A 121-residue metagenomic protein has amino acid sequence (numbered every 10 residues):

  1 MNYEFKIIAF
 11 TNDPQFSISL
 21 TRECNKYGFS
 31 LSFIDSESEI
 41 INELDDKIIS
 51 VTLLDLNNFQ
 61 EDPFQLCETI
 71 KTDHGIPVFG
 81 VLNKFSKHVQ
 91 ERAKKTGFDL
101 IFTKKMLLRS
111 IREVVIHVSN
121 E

Functional and structural regions predicted by a protein language model:
E4-P14: Conserved acidic segment of CheY-like receiver
P14-S32: Two-component/phosphorelay signaling modules centered on CheY-like receiver
D35-V51: Acidic, metal-coordinating helix/loop segments flanking the phosphotransfer/catalytic sites of two-component signaling
L53-T69: Conserved phosphotransfer microenvironments
I70-G75: Conserved phosphotransfer cores of two-component systems
I76-F85: A short, hydrophobic beta-strand element within the central beta-sheet of small alpha/beta folds
F85-L100: Alpha4 helix (beta4-alpha4-beta5 surface) of REC/receiver domains from two-component response regulators
I111-E121: Receiver (REC) domain switch/output surface
